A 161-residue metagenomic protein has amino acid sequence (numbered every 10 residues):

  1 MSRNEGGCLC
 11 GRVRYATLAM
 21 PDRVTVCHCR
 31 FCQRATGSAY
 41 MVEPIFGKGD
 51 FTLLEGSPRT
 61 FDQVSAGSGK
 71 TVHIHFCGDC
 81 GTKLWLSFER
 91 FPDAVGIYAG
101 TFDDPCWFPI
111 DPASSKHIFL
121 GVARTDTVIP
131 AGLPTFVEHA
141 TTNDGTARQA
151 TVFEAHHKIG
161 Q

Functional and structural regions predicted by a protein language model:
M1-E5, R12-Q161: A short Gly-Trp-Pro
